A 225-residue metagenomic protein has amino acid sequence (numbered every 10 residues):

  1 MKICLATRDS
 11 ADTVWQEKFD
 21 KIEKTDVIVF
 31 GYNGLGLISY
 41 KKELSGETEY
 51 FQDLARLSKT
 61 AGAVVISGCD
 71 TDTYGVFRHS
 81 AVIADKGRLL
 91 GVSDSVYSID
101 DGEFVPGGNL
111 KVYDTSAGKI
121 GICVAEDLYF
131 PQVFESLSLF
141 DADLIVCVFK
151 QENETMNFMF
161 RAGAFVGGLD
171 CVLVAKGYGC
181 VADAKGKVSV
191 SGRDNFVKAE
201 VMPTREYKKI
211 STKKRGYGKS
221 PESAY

Functional and structural regions predicted by a protein language model:
K2-D12, K18-F30, G34, V105-G168: Active-site beta-loop-alpha substructure in enzyme catalytic cores, prototypically the cysteine-centered nucleophile
A11-T13, Y74-G75: Solvent-exposed loop/turn segments connecting transmembrane beta-strands in outer-membrane beta-barrel proteins
N33-E49: Metal-dependent catalytic neighborhoods of phosphoester/phosphodiester hydrolases
G46-I66, Y129-K198: CN hydrolase (nitrilase-like) catalytic-core segments centered on the catalytic cysteine and neighboring Lys/Glu
S67-D72: Short beta-strand-to-loop element that shapes/binds the nucleotide-sugar donor at the catalytic cleft/hinge
T73-F140, F158, R193, K208 (+1 more regions): Active-site catalytic loop in hydrolytic enzyme cores
A199-R205: Short beta-strand-to-coil "C-cap" segments at the C-terminal boundary of structured domains/repeats, marking
